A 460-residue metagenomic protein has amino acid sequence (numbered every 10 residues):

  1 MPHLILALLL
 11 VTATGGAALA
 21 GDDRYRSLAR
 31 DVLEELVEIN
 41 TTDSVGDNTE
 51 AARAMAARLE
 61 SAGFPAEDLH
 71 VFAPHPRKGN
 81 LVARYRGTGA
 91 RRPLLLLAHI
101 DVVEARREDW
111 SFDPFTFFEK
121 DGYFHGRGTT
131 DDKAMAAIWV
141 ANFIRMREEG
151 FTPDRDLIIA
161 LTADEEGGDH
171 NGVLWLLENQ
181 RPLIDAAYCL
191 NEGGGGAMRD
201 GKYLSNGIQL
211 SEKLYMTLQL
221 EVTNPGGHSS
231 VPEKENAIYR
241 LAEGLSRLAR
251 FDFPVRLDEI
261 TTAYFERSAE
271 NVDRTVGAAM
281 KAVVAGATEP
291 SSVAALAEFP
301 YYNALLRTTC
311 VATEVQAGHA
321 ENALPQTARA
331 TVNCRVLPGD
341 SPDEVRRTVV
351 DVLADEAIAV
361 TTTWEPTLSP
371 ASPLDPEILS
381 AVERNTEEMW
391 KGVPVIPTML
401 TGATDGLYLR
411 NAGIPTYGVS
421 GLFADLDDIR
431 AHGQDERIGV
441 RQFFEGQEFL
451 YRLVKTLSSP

Functional and structural regions predicted by a protein language model:
H3-G15: Bacterial N-terminal signal peptides
G16-A20: Sec/Tat signal peptide C-region and signal peptidase I cleavage site
G21-R107, T327, T331: N-terminal helical capping/dimerization or prosegment-like subdomains of hydrolases acting on amide or phosphate bonds
D22, V37-G46, F124-T129, N206 (+2 more regions): Second-shell loop/turn segments in exported
G89-R91, A197-R199, R256-H319, Q326-T327 (+3 more regions): An extended, acidic, His-containing surface patch that forms the Zn2+-binding/catalytic region of metallohydrolases
R91-I158: Active-site metal-coordination/substrate-binding segment of hydrolases, especially metallo-dependent peptidases
D154-N236: Histidine/acidic-residue-rich, glycine-tolerant segments that coordinate divalent metal ions
L218, P225-G227, V231-A282: Polar, glycine-rich mid-to-C-terminal structural blocks that act as macromolecule-binding/assembly scaffolds
